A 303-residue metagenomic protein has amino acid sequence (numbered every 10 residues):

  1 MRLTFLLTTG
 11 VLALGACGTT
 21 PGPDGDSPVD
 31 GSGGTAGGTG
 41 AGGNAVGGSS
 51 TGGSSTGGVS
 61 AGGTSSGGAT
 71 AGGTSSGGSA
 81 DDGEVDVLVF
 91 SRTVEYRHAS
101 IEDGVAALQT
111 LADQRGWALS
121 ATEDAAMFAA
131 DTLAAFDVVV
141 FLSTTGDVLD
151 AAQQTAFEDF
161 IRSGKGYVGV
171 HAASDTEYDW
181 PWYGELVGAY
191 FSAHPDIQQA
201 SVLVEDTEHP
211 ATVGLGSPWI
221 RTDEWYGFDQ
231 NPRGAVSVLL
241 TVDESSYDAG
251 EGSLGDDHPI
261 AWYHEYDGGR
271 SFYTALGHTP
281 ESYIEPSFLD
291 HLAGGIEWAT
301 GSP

Functional and structural regions predicted by a protein language model:
M1-G15: Sec-dependent bacterial lipoprotein signal peptides
L14-G83: Ser/Thr-rich, Pro/Gly/Ala-heavy low-complexity intrinsically disordered linkers and tails of secreted extracellular
L88-F90, Y96-T176: Helical hinge/lid and interdomain linker segments adjacent to catalytic or ligand-binding clefts that mediate domain
S91, E102, A107-W117, E123 (+3 more regions): Extracellular ligand-binding/catalytic regions of CAZymes and related secreted enzymes and adhesion modules
D103, A107, A135, A152 (+6 more regions): Extracytoplasmic/secreted proteins, especially bacterial periplasmic and envelope-associated proteins
F141, G146-S217: A glycine-rich, often tryptophan-bearing local segment used as a flexible ligand/cofactor-contacting loop or short
G166-V168, L239, F272: Structural detector of well-ordered beta-strand residues that form the stable sheet scaffold of enzyme domains
A189, A193-G268: Catalytic beta-strand/loop cores that center a nucleophilic Ser/Cys/Thr and support acyl-enzyme chemistry
